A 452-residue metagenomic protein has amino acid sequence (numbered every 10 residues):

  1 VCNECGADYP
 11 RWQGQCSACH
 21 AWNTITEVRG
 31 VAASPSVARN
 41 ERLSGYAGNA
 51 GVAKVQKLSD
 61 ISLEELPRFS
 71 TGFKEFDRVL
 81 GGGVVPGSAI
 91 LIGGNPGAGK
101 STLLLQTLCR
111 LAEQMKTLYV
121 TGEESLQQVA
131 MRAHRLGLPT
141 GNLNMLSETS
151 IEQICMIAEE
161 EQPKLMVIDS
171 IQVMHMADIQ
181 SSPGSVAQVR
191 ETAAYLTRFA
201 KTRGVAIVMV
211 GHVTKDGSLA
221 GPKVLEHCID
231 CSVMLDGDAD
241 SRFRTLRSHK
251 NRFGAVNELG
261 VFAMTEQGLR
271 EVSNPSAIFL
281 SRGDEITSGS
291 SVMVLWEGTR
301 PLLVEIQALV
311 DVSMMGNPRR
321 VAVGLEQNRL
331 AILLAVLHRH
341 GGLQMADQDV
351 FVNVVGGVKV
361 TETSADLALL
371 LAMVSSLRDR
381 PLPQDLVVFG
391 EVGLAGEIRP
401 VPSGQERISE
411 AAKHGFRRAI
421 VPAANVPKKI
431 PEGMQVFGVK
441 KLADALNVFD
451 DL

Functional and structural regions predicted by a protein language model:
V1-E4, D8-R78, V85-L91, A98-C109 (+5 more regions): Peripheral, non-AAA+ core regions of ATP-driven protein-machinery
N95, G122: P-loop (Walker A) phosphate-binding loop of NTP-binding proteins
T117-T121: Conserved RecA-like ASCE P-loop NTPase motor core of nucleic-acid helicases/translocases
L126: Divalent metal-dependent catalytic cores for phosphoryl transfer on phosphate-bearing substrates
